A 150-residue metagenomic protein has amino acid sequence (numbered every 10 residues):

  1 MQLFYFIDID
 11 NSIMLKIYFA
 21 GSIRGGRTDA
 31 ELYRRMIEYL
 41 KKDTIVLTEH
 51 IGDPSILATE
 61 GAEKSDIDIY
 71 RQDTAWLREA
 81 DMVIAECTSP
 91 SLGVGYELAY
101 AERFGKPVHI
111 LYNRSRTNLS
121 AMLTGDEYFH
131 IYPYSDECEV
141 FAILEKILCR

Functional and structural regions predicted by a protein language model:
Y5-R150: Conserved catalytic or regulatory cores that recognize and/or transform ribose-phosphate-containing ligands
